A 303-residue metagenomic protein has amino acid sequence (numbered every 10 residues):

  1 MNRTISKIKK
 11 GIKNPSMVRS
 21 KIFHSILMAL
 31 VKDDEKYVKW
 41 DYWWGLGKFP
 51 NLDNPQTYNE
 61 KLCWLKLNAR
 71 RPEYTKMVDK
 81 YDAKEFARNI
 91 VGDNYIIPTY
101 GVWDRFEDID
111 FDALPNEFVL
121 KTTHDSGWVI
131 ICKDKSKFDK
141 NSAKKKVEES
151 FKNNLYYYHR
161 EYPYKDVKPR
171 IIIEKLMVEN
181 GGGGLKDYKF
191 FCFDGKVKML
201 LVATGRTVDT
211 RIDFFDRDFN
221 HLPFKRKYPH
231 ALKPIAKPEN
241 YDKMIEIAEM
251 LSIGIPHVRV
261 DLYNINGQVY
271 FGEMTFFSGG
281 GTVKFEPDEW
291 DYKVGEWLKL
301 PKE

Functional and structural regions predicted by a protein language model:
M1-A69: Membrane-proximal basic amphipathic "stem/tether" segments
N51-K135, S142, E149-Y162, R170: A conserved helix-loop-beta module that forms one wall/lid of the active-site cleft in ATP-utilizing catalytic domains
K84, E107-D110, S126-I131, D139-K140 (+5 more regions): Short catalytic/ligand-binding loop motif for oxyanion handling, primarily in non-cytosolic enzymes, centered on
N94, G183, C192-K198, I255-H257 (+1 more regions): Coil-to-beta-strand transition motifs
W103, H124, K175-M177, C192-D194 (+1 more regions): Short, flexible loop/turn elements at secondary-structure junctions
L114, F138-Y228: Phosphate-binding site of ATP-dependent enzymes
D166-R170, F214-V269: A long amphipathic alpha-helix within ATP-dependent nucleotide-binding catalytic cores
N264-E303: C-terminal active-site "lid" helix and adjoining low-complexity regulatory extension at the edge of ATP-using catalytic
